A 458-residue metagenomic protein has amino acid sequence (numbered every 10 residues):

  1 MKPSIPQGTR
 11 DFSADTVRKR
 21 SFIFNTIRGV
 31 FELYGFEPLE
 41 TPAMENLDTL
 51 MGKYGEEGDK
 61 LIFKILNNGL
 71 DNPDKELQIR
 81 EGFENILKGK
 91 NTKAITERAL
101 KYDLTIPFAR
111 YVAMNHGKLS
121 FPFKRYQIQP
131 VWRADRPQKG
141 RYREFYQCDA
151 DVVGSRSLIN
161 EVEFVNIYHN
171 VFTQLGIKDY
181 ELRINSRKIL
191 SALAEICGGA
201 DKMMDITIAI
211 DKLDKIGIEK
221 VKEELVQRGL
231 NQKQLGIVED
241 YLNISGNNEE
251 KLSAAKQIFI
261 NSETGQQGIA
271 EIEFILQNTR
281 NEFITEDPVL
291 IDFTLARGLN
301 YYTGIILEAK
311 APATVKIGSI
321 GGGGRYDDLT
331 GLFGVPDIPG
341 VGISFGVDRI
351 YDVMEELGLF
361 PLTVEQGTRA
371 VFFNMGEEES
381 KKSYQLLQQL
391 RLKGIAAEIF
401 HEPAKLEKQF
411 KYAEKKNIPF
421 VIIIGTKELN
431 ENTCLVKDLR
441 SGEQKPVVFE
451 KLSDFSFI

Functional and structural regions predicted by a protein language model:
M1-R20, P73-E76, E81-R98, L119: Auxiliary tRNA-acceptor-end handling modules of aminoacyl-tRNA synthetases
M1-S13, V17-I23, L33, A43-N67: Accessory recognition modules or surfaces
K19-Y34, E45-N46, F83-I95, D103-L119 (+2 more regions): Positively charged, Gly/Ser-enriched RNA/tRNA-binding surfaces
E40-K60, I184-I196, L295-T303, K405-K411 (+1 more regions): Beta-rich nucleic-acid/ligand-interaction surfaces
A43-E97: Polyanion/phosphate-binding surface patch
K60-P73, G199-K220, A311-A313: Acidic, His- and aromatic-enriched active-site or binding-groove loops in soluble protein domains that engage sugars
D179-I189, I206, L290-T294: Short, surface-exposed recognition loops or helix-turn segments adjacent to catalytic cores
